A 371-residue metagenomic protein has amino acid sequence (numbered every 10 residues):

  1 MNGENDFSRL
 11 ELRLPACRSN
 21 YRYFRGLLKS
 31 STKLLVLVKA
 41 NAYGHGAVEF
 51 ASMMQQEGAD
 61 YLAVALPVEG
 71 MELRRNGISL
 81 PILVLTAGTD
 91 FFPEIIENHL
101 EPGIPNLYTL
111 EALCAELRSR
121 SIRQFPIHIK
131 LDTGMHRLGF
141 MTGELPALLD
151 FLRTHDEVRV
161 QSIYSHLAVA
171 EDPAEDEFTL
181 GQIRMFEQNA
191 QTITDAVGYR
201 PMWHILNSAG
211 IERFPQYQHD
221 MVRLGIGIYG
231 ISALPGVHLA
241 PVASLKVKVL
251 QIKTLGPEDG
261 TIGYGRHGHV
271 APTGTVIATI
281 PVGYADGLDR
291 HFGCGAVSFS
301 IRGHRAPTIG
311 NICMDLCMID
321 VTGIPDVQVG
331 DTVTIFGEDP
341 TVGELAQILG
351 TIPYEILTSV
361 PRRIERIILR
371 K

Functional and structural regions predicted by a protein language model:
N2-E4, S8-L12, A16-R18, G26 (+2 more regions): Active-site-proximal beta-alpha core segment in soluble small-molecule metabolic enzymes
N2-L14, R18, V68-E69, G88-D90 (+3 more regions): Active-site anion/phosphate-binding pocket segments in diverse small-molecule metabolic enzymes
